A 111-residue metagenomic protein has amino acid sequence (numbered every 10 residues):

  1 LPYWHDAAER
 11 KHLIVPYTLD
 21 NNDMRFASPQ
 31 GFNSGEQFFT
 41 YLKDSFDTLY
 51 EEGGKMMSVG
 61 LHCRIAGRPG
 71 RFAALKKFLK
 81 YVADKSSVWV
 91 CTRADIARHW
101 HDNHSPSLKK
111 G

Functional and structural regions predicted by a protein language model:
L1-G53, H104-K109: Active-site-adjacent pocket scaffolds in enzyme catalytic domains
E36-G111: C-terminal domain-boundary segment and adjacent tail
